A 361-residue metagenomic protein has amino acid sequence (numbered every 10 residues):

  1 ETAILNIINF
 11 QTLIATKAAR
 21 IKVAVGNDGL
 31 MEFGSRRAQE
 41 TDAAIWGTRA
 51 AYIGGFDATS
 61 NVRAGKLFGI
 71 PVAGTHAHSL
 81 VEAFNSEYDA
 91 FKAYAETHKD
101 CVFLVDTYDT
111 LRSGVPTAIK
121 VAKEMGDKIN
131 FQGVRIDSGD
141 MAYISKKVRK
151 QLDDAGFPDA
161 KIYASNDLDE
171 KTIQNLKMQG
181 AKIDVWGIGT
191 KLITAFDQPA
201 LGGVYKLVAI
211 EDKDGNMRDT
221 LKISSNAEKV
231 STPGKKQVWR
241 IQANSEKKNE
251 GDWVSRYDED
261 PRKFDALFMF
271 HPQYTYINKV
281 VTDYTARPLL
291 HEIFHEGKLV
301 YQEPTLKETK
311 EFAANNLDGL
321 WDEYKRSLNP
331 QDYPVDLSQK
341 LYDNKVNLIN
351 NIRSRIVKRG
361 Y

Functional and structural regions predicted by a protein language model:
E1-P158, L168-T172, M178, L192-T194 (+2 more regions): Buried, small/hydrophobic-residue-enriched core segments of structured protein domains
A155, A160, L168-Y361: Gly/Ser/Thr/Ala-enriched C-terminal appendages of enzymes
